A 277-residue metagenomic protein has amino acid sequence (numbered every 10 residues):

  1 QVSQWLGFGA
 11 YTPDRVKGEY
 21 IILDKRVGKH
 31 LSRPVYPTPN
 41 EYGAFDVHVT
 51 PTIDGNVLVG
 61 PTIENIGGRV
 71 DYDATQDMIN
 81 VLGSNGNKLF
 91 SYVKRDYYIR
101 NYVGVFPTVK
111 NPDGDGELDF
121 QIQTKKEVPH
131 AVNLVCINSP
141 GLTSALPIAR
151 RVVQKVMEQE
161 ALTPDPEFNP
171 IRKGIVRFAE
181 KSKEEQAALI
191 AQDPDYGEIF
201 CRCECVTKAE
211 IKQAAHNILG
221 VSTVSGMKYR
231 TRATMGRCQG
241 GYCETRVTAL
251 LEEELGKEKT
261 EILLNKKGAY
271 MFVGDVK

Functional and structural regions predicted by a protein language model:
Q1-Y42, G67-R69, D73-M78: Predominantly flavin-linked oxidoreductase catalytic cores and closely associated redox partners
W5, K155, Q159, L250-E254: Active-site catalytic microenvironments for nucleophilic, acid-base chemistry
A10-Y11, S91-Y98, K257-L264: Short, surface-exposed acidic
P37, G43-D46, P51-D54, N65-I199 (+3 more regions): C-terminal catalytic lobe of FAD-dependent flavoproteins
V70, T207-I218, G241-K259: Iron-sulfur (Fe-S) cluster-binding segments and ferredoxin-like electron-carrier domains, especially [2Fe-2S]
M157-Q159, I175-E185, E258-K277: Intrinsic disorder at enzyme termini
K228-T245, E261-K277: Short Fe-S-cluster ligation motifs
